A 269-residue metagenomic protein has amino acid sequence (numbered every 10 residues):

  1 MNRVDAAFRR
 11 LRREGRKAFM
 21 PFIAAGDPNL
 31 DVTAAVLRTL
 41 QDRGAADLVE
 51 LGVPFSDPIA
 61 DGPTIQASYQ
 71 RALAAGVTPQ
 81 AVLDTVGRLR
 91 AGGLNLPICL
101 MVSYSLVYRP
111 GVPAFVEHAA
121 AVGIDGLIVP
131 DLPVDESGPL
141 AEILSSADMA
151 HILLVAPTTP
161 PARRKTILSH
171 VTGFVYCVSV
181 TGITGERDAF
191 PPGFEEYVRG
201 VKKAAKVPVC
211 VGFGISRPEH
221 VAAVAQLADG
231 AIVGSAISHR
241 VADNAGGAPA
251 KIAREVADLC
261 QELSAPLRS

Functional and structural regions predicted by a protein language model:
M1-L11, L30, F55-Q66, A74-L89 (+6 more regions): Active-site-adjacent beta->alpha loops and helix N-cap segments on the catalytic face of soluble alpha/beta enzymes
E14-M20, G92-S103, L144-L154, K202-F213: Short beta-strand/loop segments at the ligand-binding rim of alpha/beta enzyme cores
P21, G52, A119, I167 (+3 more regions): Conserved, mostly hydrophobic/aromatic
A24, M101-R109, P133-V134, V155-T159 (+1 more regions): Glycine-rich beta-to-alpha transition loops that act as phosphate-gripper elements at the mouths of alpha/beta enzyme
L30-D42, T159-S169, V211, I215-A231: Catalytic cores of alpha/beta
D47-S56, I124-I128, P133-E136, V175-G185 (+2 more regions): Glycine-rich phosphate-binding active-site loops on the catalytic face of alpha/beta enzymes
F174-T181, G185-G230: Active-site/ligand-binding-proximal alpha/beta "capping" segment
R199-A205, S216-Q226, G230-S269: Alpha/beta catalytic cores of nucleotide-metabolism and tRNA/nucleoside-modifying enzymes
